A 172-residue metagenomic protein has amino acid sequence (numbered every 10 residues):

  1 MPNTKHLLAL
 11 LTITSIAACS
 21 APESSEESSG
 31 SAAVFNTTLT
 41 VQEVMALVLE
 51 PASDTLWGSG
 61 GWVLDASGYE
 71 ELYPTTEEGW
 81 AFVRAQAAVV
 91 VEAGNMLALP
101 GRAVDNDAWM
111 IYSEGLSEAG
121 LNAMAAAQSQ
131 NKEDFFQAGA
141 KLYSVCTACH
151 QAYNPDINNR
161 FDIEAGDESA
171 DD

Functional and structural regions predicted by a protein language model:
M1-L8: Bacterial N-terminal signal peptides that target proteins for export
H6, Q151-N158: Short glycine/proline-enriched turn or capping motifs at secondary-structure junctions
A9-I13: Hydrophobic helical h-region of N-terminal Sec-dependent signal peptides in bacterial secretory/periplasmic proteins
S15-A18: C-terminal motif of bacterial Sec signal peptides marking the signal peptidase cleavage site
S20-P22: Hydrophobic membrane-targeting segments
S24-Y143, N158-D172: Extracytoplasmic c-type cytochrome modules immediately beyond a signal peptide or single-pass transmembrane anchor
L142-Y153: The canonical Cys-X-X-Cys-His
